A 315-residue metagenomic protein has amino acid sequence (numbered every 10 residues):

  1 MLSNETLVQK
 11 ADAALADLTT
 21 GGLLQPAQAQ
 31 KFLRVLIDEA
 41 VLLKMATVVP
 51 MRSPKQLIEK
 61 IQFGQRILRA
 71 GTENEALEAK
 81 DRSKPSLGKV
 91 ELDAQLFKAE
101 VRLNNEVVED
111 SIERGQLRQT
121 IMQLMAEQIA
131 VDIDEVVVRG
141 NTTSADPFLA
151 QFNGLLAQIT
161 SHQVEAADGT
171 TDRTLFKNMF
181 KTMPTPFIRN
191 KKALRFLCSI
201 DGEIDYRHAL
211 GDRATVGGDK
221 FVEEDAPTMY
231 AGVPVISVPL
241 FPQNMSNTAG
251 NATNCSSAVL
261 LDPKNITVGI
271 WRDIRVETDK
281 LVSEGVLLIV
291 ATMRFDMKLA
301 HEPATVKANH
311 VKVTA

Functional and structural regions predicted by a protein language model:
L2-A40, M45-K55, I112, F152-T171 (+1 more regions): Sequence/fold signature of self-assembling virion shell proteins
A16-V101: Assembly/oligomerization interface modules of large self-assembling protein complexes
I61-Q62, S199-D201, V238, T292-R294: Structured loops at beta-to-helix junctions and adjacent beta-edge loops in soluble globular domains
E91, K98, R102-T185, K307-A315: Alpha-helical scaffold segments that mediate packing/assembly in large oligomeric complexes
V107, V131, G202-I204, F241 (+1 more regions): Short loop/turn segments at secondary-structure transitions that flank enzyme active sites
L175-G211, T215-G217: Long, well-ordered mid-to-C-terminal structural blocks that present hydrophobic/aromatic surfaces
